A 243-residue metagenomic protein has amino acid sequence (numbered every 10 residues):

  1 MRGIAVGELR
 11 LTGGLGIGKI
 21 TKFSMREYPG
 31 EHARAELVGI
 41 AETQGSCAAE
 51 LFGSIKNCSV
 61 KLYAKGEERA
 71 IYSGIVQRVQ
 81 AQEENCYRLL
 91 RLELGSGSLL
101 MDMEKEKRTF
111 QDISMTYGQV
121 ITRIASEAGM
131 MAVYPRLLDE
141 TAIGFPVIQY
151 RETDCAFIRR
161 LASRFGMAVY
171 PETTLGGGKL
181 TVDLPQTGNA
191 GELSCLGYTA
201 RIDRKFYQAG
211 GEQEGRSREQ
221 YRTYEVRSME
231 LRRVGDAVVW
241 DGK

Functional and structural regions predicted by a protein language model:
M1-K243: Amphipathic alpha-helical and helix-coil boundary elements used as assembly and membrane-proximal scaffolds
